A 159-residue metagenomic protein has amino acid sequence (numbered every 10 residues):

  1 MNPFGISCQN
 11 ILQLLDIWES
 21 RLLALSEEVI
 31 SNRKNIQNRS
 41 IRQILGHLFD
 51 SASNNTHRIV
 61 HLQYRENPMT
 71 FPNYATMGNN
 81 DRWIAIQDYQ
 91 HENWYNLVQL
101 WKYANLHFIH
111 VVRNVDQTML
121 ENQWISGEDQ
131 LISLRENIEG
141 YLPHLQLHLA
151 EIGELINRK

Functional and structural regions predicted by a protein language model:
M1, Q13-L15, E27-N32, M77-R82 (+1 more regions): Short hydrophobic/aromatic-rich motifs at helix boundaries and adjacent loops
M1-I6, R39-T56, N80-V98: Charged, low-complexity, helix/coiled-coil-prone segments
M1-V29, D50, N54-H61, G140-P143: Alpha-helical bundle segments that constitute or directly flank the non-heme di-iron/ferroxidase center
N2-Q9, R65-N67, H91-Q99, E128-D129 (+1 more regions): Solvent-exposed interaction patches of small proteins and small membrane subunits
N10, L14, R21, N80-L120: Acidic/histidine-rich alpha-helical segments that form the ligand environment of transition-metal centers
A24, H47, N114: Conserved catalytic core of Hanks-type protein kinase domains
S31-N80, I109, Q123-K159: Short, contiguous alpha-helical
